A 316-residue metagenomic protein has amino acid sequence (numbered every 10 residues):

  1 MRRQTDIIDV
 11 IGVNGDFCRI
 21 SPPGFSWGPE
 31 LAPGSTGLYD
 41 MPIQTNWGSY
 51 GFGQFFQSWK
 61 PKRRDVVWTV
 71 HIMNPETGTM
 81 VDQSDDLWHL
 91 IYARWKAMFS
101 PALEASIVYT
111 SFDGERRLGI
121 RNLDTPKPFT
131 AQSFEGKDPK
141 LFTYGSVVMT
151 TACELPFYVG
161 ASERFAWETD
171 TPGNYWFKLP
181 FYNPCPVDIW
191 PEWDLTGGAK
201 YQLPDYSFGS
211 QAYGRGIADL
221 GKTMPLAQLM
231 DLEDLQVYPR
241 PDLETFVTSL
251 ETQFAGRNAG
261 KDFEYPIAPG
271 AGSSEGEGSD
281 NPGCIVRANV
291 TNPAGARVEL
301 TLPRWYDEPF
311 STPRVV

Functional and structural regions predicted by a protein language model:
M1-T45: Polar/acidic, low-complexity leader/linker segments enriched in S/T/G and N/D
R3-I11, A105-V108, Q202-S210: Short polybasic amphipathic segments
L31-V67, F129-K137: Short, solvent-exposed beta-alpha or beta-beta edge segments that form flexible loop/patches at the rim of ligand
F52-S84, F142-F157: Oligomerization/assembly interface segments of phage tail-like spikes and tubes
K60-R64, F99-P101, L141-G145, C185-V187 (+1 more regions): Solvent-exposed loop and beta-edge segments used for protein-protein assembly and interaction
M73, G78-P128: Short, acidic/charged, Gly/Pro-enriched secondary-structure junctions
E104-Y158: Short beta-strand and beta-hairpin "edge-sheet" elements
V159-V316: Intrinsically disordered, low-complexity segments enriched in serine, threonine, and glycine
